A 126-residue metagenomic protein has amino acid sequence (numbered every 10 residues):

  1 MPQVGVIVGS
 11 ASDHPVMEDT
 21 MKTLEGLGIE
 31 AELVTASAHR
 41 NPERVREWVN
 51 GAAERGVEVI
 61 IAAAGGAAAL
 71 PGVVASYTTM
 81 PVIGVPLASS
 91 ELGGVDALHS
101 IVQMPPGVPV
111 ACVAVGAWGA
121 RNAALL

Functional and structural regions predicted by a protein language model:
M1, A52-E54, A75-Y77, I101-P106 (+1 more regions): Solvent-exposed alpha-helices and their adjacent loops that cap or buttress functional pockets in soluble metabolic
P2-R40: Glycine-rich phosphate/diphosphate-binding loop of Rossmann-like nucleotide-binding domains
Q3, P81-P86, V108-P109: Proline-centered loop/turn at the N-terminus of a beta-strand
V8, T35, A64, V85-A88 (+1 more regions): Short beta->alpha connector loops at strand-helix junctions that form conserved, small/polar/Pro-enriched
D13-E18, N41-V45, A64-V73, L92-V95 (+1 more regions): Short glycine/serine/threonine-rich phosphate/pyrophosphate-binding segments that cradle anionic phosphate groups
E32-R55: N-terminal beta-loop-helix "entrance" segment that forms/cooperates in small-molecule cofactor or anionic ligand
W48-S90: Glycine-rich phosphate-binding loop
S90-L126: Short, glycine-/small-residue-rich phosphate/pyrophosphate-handling segment
